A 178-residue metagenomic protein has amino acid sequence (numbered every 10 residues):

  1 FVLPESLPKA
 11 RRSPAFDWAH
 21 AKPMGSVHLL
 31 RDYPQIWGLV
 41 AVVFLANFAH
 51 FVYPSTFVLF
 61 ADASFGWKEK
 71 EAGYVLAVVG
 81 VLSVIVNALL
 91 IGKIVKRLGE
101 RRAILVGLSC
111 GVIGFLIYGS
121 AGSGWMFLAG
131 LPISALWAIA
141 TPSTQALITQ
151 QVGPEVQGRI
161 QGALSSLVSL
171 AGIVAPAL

Functional and structural regions predicted by a protein language model:
P4-V40, S64: Juxtamembrane intracellular "pre-TM" segments in multi-pass secondary transporters
D32-Y53, P132: Pair of pore-lining "gating" transmembrane helices in MFS-fold secondary transporters
S55-A72: Short amphipathic helix-loop junctions that connect adjacent transmembrane helices in Major Facilitator Superfamily/SLC
L59, S143-Q151: Intracellular helix-loop hinge segments at the cytoplasmic ends of transmembrane helices in 12-TM rocker-switch-type
E69-A77, G162: Small-residue hotspots at the loop-to-helix junctions and early N-terminal turns of transmembrane alpha-helices
V86-E100: Helix-to-loop junctions at the C-terminal end of transmembrane segments in multipass secondary transporters
R101-T144: C-terminal transmembrane helical hairpin of 12-TM major facilitator-type secondary transporters
E155-L178: A late C-terminal transmembrane helix in Major Facilitator Superfamily
